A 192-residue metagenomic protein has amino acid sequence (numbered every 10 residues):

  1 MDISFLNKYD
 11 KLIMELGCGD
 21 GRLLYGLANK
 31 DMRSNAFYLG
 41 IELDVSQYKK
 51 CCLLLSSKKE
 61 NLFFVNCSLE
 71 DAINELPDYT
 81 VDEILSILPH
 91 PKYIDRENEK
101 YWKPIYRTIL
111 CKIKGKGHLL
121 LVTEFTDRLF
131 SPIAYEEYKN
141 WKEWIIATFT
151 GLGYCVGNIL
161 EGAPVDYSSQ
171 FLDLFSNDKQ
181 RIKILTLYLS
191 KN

Functional and structural regions predicted by a protein language model:
G21-Y25: Glycine-rich SAM-binding Motif I of class I
D44: Conserved SAM/SAH-binding beta-strand->alpha-helix loop
L53-E75: S-adenosyl-L-methionine
N74-E83: A short acidic, Gly/Pro-enriched loop at the edge of an enzyme's catalytic core that lines a small-molecule cofactor
D82-E99: A short SAM/SAH-binding and catalytic strip from SAM-dependent methyltransferases
K100-G115: A short glycine-rich, Lys/Arg-flanked "PGG" loop and its adjoining helix->strand segment in the class I
K116-E124: Conserved beta-strand signature within the Rossmann-like core of class I S-adenosyl-L-methionine
S131-N192: Class I S-adenosyl-L-methionine
